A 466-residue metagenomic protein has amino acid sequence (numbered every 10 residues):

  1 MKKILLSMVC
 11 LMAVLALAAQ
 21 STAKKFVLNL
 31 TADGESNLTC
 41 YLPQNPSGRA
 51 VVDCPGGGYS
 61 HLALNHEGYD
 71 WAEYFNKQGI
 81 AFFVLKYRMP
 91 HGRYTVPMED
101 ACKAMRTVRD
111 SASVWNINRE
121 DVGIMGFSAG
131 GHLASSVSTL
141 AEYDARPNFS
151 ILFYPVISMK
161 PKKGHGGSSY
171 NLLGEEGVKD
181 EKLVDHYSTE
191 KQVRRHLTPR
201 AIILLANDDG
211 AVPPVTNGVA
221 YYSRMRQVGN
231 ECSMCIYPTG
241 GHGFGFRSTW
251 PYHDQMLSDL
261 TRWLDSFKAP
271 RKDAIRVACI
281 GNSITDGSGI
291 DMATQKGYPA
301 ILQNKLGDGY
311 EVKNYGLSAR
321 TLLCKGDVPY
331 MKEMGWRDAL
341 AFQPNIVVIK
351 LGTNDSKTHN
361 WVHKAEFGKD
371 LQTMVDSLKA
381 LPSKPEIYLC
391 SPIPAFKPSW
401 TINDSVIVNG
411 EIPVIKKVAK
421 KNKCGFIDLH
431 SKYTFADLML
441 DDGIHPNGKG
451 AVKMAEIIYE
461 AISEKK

Functional and structural regions predicted by a protein language model:
G48-G56: Short beta-strand element of the alpha/beta-hydrolase
A63-D70, F83-R119, S248-Q255: Catalytic nucleophile-loop/oxyanion-hole region of alpha/beta-hydrolase and closely related hydrolase-like folds
K103-S168, V184-D185, T189: Primarily recognizes the serine-hydrolase "nucleophile elbow" in alpha/beta-hydrolase and SGNH/GDSL folds
I202-A206: Short beta-strand/loop motif that positions the catalytic acidic residue of the alpha/beta-hydrolase fold
G210-N217: Conserved alpha/beta-hydrolase "acid-adjacent" motif
V219-R271, D441-I444, G448, V452 (+1 more regions): C-terminal catalytic histidine-bearing segment of alpha/beta-hydrolase fold enzymes
G241-R247, I290, I393-K466: Catalytic His-Asp segment of secreted/periplasmic serine-dependent ester chemistry enzymes
D273-C279, I284-Q372, V406: Conserved SGNH/GDSL esterase-like catalytic core that processes O-acyl groups on lipids and polysaccharides
